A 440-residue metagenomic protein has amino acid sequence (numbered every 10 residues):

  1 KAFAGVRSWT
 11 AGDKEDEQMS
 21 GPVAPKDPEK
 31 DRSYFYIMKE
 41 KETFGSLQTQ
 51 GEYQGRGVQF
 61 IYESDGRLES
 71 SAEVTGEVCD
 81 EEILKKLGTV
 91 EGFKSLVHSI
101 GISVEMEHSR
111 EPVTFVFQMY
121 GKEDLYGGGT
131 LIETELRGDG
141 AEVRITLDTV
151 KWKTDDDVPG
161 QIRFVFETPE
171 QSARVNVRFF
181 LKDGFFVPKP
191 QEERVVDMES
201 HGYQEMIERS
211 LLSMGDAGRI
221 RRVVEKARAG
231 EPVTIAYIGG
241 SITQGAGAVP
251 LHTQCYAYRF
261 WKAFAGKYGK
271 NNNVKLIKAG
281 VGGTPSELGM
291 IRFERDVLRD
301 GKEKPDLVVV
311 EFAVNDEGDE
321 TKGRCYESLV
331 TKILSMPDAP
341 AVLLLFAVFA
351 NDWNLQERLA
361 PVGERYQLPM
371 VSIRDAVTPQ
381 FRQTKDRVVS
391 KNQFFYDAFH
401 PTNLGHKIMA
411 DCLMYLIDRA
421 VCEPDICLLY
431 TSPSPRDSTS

Functional and structural regions predicted by a protein language model:
S20-G138, C255-K275, T284, L288-C427: Alpha-helical cap/lid subdomain in secreted, periplasmic, or secretory-pathway luminal O-acyl-processing enzymes
V143-F180, G184: Extracellular beta-strand ligand-recognition surfaces/modules
F180-S213: Helix-enriched interaction subdomains in cytosolic or periplasmic regions, typified by TIR/SEFIR signaling/NADase cores
Y203-A279, R292-K304: Serine-esterase "nucleophile elbow" of acetyl-processing enzymes
Y430-D437: Conserved small/polar residues in nucleotide/adenosyl-binding loops
S440: Hard-cation-handling environments
